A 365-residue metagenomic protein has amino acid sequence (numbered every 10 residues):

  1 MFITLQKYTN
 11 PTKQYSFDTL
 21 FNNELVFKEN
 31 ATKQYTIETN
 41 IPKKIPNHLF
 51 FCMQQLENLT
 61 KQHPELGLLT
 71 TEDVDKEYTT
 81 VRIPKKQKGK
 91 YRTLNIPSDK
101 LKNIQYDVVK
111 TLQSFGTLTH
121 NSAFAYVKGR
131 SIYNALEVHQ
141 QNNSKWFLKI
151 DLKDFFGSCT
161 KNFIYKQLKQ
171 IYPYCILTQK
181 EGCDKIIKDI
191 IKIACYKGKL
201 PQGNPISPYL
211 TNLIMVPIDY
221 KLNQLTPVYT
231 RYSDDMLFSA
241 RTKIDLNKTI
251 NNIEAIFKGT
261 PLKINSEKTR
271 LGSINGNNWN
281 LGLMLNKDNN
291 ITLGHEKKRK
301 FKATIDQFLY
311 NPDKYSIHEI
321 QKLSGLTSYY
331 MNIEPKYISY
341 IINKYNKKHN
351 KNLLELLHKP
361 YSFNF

Functional and structural regions predicted by a protein language model:
M1-K85, T93-I150, F155-N204, Y209 (+3 more regions): Right-hand nucleic-acid polymerase module
G89: Conserved recognition-core residues within compact binding domains
L152, S233-D234: Short acidic donor-binding/metal-coordinating loop in glycosyltransferase active sites
V228-Y232: Short beta-strand
D234-R241: Short beta-strand->loop micro-motif that forms the acidic, two-metal-ion catalytic signature in nucleotide-processing
